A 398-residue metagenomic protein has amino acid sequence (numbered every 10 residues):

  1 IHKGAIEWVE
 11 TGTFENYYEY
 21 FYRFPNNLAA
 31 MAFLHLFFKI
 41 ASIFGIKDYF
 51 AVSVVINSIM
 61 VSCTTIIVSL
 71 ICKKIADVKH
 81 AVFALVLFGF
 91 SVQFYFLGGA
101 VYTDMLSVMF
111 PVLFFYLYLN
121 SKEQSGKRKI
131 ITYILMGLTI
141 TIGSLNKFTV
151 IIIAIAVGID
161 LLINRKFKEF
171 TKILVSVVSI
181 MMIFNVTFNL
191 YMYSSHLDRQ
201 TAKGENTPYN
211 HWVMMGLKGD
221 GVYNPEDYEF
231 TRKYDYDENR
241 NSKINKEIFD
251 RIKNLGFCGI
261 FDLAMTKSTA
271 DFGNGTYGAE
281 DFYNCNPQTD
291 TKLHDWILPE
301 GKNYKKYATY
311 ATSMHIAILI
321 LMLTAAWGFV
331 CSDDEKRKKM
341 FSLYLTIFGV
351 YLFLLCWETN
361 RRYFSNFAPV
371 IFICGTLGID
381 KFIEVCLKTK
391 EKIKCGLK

Functional and structural regions predicted by a protein language model:
I1-Y22, A29, V222-E226: Extracytosolic helix-loop segments that constitute the early lumenal/periplasmic catalytic or substrate-binding loops
T11-E15, Y193-K292: Membrane-proximal stem/loop segments at transmembrane-domain junctions that anchor or position
Y20-I46: Short hydrophobic/aromatic helix or loop-helix immediately within or flanking a transmembrane segment in polytopic
D48, V52, K267-V350: Membrane-interface anchor segments at the N-terminal boundary of transmembrane helices in multi-pass membrane enzymes
V55-I75, L113, L323-G328: Transmembrane-helix motifs of polytopic, lipid-linked glycan transferases
N57, F83-V92, I140, S144: Short helix- or helix-capping micro-motifs that position conserved polar/aromatic residues at function-defining sites
C63-F90, R337-F341: Transmembrane-helix signature of polytopic, membrane-embedded enzymes that assemble or transfer cell-envelope glycans
Q93-S107: Short acidic/glycine- and proline-prone juxtamembrane loop motifs at membrane-interface regions of multi-pass membrane
